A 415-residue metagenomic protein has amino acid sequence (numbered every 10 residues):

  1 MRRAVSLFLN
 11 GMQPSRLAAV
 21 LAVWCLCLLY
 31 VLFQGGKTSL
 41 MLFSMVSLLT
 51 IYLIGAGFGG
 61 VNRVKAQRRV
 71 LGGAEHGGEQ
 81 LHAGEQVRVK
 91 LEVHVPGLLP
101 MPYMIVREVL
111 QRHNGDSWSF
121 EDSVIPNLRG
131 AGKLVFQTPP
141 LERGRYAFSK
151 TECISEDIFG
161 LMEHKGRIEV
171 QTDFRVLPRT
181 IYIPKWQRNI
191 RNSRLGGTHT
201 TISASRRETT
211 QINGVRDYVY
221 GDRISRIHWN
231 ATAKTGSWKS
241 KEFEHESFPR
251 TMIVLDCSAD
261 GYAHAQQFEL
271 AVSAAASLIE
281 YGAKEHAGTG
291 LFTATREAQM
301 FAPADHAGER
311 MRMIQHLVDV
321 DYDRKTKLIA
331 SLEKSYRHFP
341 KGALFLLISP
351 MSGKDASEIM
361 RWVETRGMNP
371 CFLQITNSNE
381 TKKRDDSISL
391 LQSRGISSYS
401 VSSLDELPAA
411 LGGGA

Functional and structural regions predicted by a protein language model:
M1-F8, A18, Q187, Y220 (+1 more regions): Exposed, interaction-prone extracellular/peripheral surfaces
M1-Q67, E79: Extracellular/lumenal glycan-associated context and N-glycosylation machinery
C25-C27, C153, C257, C371: Generic recognition of cysteine residues
L48-F301, L344-I348, W362: An amphipathic, basic-hydrophobic helix/alpha-beta surface used to engage anionic, phosphate-rich ligands or surfaces
